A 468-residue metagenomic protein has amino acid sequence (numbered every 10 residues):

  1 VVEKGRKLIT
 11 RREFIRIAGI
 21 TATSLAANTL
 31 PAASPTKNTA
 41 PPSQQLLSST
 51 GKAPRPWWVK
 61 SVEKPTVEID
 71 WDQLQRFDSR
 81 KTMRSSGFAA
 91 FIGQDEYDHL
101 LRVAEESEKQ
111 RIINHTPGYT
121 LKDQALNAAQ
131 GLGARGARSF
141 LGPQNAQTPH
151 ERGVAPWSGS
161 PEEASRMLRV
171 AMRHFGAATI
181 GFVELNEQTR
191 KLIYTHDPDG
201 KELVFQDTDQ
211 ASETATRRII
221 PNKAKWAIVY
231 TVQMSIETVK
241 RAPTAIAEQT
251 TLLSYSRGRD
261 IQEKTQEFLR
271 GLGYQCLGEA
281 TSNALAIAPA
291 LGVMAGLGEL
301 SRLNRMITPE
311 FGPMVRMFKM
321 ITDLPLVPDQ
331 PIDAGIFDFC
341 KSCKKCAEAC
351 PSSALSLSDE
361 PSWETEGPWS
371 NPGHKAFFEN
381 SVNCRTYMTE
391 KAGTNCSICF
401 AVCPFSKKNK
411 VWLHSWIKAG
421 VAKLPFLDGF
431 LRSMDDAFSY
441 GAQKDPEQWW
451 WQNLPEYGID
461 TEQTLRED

Functional and structural regions predicted by a protein language model:
V2-A22: N-terminal secretory signal peptides and thylakoid transit peptides that target proteins across membranes
R16, I20-T238, T244-A245: Non-catalytic, usually N-terminal nucleic-acid engagement modules in DNA/RNA processing proteins
S34-A40, H150, P372, G420 (+1 more regions): Class I S-adenosyl-L-methionine
S34-K37, P361, D468: N-terminal export/assembly segments and adjacent metallocofactor-ligating motifs of anaerobic energy-metabolism
L74, I261, K410-A419, K423-F430 (+1 more regions): Macromolecular interaction modules
R169, F175-K408, S415-K423: Catalytic cores of enzyme domains
G429-D468: Long, compositionally biased charged/polar accessory segments in the mid-to-C-terminal portions of proteins
